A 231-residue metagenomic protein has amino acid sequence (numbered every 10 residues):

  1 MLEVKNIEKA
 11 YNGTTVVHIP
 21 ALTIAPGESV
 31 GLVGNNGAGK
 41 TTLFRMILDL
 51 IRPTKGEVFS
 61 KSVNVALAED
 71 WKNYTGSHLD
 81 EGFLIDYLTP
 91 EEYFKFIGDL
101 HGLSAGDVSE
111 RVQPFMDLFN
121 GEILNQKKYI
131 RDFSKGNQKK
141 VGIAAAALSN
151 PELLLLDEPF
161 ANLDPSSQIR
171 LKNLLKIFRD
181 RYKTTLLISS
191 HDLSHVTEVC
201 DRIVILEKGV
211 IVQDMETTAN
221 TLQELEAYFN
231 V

Functional and structural regions predicted by a protein language model:
L2, V17-I19: Conserved structural motif at the start of ABC-family nucleotide-binding domains
V33-N35: The feature captures the beta-strand-to-loop junction immediately N-terminal to the Walker
L48: Helix-to-loop junction immediately C-terminal to a conserved catalytic motif
G56-W71: Conserved ABC transporter NBD signature motif
L154-E158: Catalytic Walker B motif of ABC-type/P-loop ATPase nucleotide-binding domains
P165-S167: Helix N-cap at the start of a conserved alpha-helix in ABC-type nucleotide-binding domains
S190-H191: H-loop/switch region of ABC-family ATPase nucleotide-binding domains
